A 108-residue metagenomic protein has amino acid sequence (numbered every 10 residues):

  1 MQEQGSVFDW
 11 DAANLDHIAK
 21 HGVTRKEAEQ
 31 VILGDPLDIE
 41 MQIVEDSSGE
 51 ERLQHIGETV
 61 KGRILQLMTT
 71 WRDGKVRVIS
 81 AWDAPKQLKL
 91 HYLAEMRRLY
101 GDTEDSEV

Functional and structural regions predicted by a protein language model:
M1-V108: Ribonuclease/tRNase effector modules and their secretory precursors
